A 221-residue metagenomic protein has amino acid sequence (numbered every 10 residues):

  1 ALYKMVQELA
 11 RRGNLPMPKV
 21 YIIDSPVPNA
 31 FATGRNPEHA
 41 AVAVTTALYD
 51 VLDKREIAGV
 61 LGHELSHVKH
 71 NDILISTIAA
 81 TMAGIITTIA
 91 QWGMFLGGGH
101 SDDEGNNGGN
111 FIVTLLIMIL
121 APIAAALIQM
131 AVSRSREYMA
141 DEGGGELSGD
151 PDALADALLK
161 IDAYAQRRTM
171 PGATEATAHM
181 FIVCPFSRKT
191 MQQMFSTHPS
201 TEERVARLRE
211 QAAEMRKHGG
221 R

Functional and structural regions predicted by a protein language model:
A1-I112, I123-R221: Polar-ligand-bearing catalytic/cofactor-coordination segments of membrane-embedded or membrane-tethered inner-membrane
M118-I119: Hydrophobic alpha-helical transmembrane segments of integral membrane proteins, especially lipid-exposed positions
